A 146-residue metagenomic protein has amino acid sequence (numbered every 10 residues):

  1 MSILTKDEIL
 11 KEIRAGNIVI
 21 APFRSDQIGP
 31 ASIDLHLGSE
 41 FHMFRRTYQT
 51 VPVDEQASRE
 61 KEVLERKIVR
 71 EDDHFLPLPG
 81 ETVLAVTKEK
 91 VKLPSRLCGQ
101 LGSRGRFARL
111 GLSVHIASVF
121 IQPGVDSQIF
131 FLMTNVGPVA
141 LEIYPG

Functional and structural regions predicted by a protein language model:
M1-P145: DUTPase catalytic domain/fold
